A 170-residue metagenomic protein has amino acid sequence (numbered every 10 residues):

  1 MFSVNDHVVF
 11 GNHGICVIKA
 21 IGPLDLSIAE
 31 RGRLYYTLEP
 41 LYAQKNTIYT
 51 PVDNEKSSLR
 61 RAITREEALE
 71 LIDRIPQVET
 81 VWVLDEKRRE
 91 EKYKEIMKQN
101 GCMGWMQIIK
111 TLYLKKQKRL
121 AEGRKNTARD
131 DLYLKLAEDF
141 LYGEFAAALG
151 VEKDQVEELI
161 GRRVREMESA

Functional and structural regions predicted by a protein language model:
M1-S57: A positional/architectural concept
V52-A170: Charge/polar-rich, low-complexity and marginally structured segments
